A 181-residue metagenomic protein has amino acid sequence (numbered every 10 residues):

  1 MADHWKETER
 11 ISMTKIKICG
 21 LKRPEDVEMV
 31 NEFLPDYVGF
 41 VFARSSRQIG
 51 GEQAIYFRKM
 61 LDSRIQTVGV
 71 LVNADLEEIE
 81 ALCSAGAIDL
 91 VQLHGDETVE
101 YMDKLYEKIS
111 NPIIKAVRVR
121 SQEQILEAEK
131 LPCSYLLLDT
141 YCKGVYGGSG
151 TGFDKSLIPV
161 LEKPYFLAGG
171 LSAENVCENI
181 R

Functional and structural regions predicted by a protein language model:
W5-R181: Conserved N-terminal beta1-alpha1 strand-loop-helix module at the mouth
